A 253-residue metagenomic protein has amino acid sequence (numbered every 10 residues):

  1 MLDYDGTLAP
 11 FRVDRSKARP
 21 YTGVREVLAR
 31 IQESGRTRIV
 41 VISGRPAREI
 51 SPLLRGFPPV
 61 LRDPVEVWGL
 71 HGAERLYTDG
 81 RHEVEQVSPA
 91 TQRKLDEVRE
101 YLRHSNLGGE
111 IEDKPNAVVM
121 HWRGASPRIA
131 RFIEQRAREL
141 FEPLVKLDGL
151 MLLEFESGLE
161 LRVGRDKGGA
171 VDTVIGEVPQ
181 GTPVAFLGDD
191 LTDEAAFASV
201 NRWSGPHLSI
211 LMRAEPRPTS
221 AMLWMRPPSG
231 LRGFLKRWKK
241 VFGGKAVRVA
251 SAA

Functional and structural regions predicted by a protein language model:
M1-D14, V41: Asp-based phosphoryl-transfer active-site loop
L2-T7, L70-A73, P115-N116, H121-R123 (+1 more regions): Short loop/turn segments at strand-loop or loop-helix junctions that form parts of catalytic or ligand-binding pockets
T7, A47, T192: Conserved Rossmann-like nucleotide-cofactor binding loop
F11-R12, I50-L53, A196-F197, A221: Short glycine-/acidic-enriched loop or helix-start segments at secondary-structure transitions that form or flank
R19-K114: Active-site phosphate-binding/coordination module
A73-L76, V118-V119, G158-R162, R217-P218 (+1 more regions): A short acidic, often aromatic-flanked loop/helix-cap motif at beta-alpha or helix-coil junctions that lines enzyme
S105, E112-L187, L191-H207: Conserved acidic, metal-coordinating active-site core of Asp-based, Mg2+-dependent phosphoryl-transfer enzymes
G168-A253: Mg2+-dependent phosphoryl-transfer enzymes with acidic/Ser/Thr/Gly-rich catalytic loops
